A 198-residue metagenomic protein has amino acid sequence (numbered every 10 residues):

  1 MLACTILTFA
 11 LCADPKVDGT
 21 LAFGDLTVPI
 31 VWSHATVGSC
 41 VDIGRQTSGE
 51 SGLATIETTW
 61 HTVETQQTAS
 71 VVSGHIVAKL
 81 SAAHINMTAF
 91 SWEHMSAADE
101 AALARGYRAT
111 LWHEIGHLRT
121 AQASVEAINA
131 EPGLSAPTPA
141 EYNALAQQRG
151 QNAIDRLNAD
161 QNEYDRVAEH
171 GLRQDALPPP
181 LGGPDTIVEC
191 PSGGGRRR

Functional and structural regions predicted by a protein language model:
M1-A10: Bacterial N-terminal signal peptides
P15-M95, P137-R198: Metalloprotease/metallohydrolase-associated module, dominated by Zn2+-dependent proteases
A98-A102: Short, hydrophobic/aliphatic alpha-helical segments
R105-Y107: Mature extracytoplasmic/lumenal regions of exported proteins
A109-A121: Active-site recognition of the HExxH zinc-binding catalytic motif
Q122-G133: Membrane-interfacial alpha-helical segments at the cytosolic side of multi-pass membrane proteins
